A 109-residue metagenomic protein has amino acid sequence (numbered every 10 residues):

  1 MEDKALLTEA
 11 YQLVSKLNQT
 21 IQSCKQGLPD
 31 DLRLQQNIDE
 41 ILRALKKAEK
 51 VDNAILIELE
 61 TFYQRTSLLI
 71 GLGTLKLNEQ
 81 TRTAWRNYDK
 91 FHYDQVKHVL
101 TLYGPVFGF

Functional and structural regions predicted by a protein language model:
M1-E40, L100-F109: Short terminal alpha-helical segments
A5, E9-A10, A44, A48 (+2 more regions): A sequence-composition feature that detects small, non-aromatic residues
L7-T8, V14, K46, I57-E60 (+2 more regions): Compositionally biased amphipathic helical and low-complexity segments enriched in hydrophobic
Y11, S15-N18, Q35, D39 (+3 more regions): Generic detector of well-ordered alpha-helical segments enriched in charged/polar residues, highlighting helical
I21-L72: Amphipathic alpha-helical interaction modules
Q64-F109: Amphipathic alpha-helical binding modules
